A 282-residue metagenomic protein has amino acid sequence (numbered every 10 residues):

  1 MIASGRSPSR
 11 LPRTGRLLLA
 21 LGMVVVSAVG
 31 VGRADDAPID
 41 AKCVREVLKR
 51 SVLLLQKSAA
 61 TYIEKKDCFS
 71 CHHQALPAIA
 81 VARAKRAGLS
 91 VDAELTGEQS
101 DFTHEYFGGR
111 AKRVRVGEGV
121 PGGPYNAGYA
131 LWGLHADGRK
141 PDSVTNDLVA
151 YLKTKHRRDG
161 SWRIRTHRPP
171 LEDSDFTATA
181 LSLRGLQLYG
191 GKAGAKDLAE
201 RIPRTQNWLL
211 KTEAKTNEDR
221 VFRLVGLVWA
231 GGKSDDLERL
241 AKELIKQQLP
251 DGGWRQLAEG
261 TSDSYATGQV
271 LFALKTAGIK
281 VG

Functional and structural regions predicted by a protein language model:
M1-R13: N-terminal secretory signal peptides that target proteins for export/translocation
I2, G30-G282: Preference for long, amphipathic alpha-helical scaffolds in soluble/luminal domains and all-alpha bundles
G5-S7, L17, P77: Intrinsically disordered, low-complexity repeat segments enriched in small/polar residues
R16-A28: Bacterial N-terminal signal peptides
